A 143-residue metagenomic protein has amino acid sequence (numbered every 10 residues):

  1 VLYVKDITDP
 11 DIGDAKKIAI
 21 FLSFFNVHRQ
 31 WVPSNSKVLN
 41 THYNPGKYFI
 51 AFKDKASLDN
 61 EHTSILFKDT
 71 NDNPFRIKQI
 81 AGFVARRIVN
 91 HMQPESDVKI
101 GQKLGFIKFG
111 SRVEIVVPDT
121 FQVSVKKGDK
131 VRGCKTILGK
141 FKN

Functional and structural regions predicted by a protein language model:
V1-N143: Contiguous, well-folded functional domains in the mature portion of proteins
